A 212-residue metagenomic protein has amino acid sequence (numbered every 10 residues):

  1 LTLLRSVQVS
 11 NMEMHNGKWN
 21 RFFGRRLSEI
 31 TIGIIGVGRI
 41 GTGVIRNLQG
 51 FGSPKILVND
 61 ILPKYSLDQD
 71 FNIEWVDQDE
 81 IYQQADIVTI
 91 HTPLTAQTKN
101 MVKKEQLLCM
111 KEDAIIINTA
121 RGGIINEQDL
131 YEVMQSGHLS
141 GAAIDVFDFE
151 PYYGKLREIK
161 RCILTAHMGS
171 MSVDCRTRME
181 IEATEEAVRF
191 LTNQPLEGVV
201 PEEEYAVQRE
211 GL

Functional and structural regions predicted by a protein language model:
L1-T31, G43-R46, F51, L196-P201: Phosphate-binding beta-alpha-beta segment of Rossmann-like dinucleotide-binding domains, i.e., the NAD(P)
L4, L57-N59, K64-S66: Structural/interface elements that position substrates and couple domains in central-metabolism enzymes
S28-T31, S53, K104, D113: Phosphate-coordination loops involved in phosphoryl transfer and adenosine-cofactor binding
V37-G38: Glycine-rich Rossmann-fold phosphate-binding loop(s) that bind the pyrophosphate of adenine dinucleotide cofactors
G50-K55, S136, S140: Conserved S-adenosyl-L-methionine
G52, F71, E158-K160: Short, structured coil segments at secondary-structure junctions
L62-K155, M171: Rossmann-like adenosine-cofactor binding region
E150-L212: C-terminal helix-to-coil terminal segments
